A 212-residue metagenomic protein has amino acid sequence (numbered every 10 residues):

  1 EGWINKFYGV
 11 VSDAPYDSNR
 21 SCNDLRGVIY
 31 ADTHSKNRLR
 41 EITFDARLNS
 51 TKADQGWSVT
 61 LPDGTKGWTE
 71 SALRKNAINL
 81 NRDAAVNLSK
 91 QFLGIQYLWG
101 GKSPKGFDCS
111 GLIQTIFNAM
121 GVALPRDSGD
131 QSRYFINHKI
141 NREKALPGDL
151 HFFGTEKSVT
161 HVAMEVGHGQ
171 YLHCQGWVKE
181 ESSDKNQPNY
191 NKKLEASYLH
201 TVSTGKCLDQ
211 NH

Functional and structural regions predicted by a protein language model:
E1-R40, A46-I95: Boundary regions of SH3-family modules and the immediately adjacent low-complexity/disordered segments in eukaryotic
Y16-Y30, N118-S132, V166-G167: Short, basic/aromatic beta-hairpin or loop at an interaction surface
A46, G148-D149: Structural motif
Q96-P147: Catalytic cysteine-centered active-site loop
H138-I140, V166-H212: Aromatic- and glycine-rich peptidoglycan recognition patches
L150, V159-Q170: Catalytic nucleophile-His microenvironment captured as a short glycine-rich beta-strand/loop that brackets
